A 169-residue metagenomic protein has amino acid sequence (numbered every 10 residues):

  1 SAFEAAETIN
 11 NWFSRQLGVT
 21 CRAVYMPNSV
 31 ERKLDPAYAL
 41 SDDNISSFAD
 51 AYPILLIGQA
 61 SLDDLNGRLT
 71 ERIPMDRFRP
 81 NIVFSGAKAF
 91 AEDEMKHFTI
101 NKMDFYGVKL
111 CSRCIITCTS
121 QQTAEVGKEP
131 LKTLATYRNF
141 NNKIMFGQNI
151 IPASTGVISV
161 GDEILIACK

Functional and structural regions predicted by a protein language model:
S1-K169: Metal-cofactor-dependent catalytic cores
